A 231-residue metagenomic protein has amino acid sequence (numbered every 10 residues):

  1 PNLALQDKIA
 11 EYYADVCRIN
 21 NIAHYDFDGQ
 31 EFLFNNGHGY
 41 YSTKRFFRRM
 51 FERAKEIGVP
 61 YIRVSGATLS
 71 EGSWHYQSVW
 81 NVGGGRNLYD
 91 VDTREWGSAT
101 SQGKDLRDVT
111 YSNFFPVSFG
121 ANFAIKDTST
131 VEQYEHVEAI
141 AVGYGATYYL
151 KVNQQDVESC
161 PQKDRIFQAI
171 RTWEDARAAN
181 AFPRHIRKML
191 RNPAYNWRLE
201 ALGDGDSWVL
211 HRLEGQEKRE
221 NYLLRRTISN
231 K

Functional and structural regions predicted by a protein language model:
P1-E138, V142-F182: Aromatic- and carboxylate-enriched substrate-binding clefts and catalytic-loop regions of carbohydrate-active enzymes
Y144-K231: Carbohydrate-binding surfaces of carbohydrate-active enzymes
